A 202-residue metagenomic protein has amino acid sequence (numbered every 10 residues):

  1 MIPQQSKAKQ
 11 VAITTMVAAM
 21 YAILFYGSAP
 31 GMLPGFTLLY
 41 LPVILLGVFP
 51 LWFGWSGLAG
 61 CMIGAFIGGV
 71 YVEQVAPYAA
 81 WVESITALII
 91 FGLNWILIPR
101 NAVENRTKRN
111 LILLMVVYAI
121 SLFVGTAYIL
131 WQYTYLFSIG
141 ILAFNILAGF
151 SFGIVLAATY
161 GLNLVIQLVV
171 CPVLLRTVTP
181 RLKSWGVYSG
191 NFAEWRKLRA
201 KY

Functional and structural regions predicted by a protein language model:
M1, G64, C171-L174: Extended hydrophobic/Leu-rich segments
M1-A59: Hydrophobic transmembrane alpha-helices
A12, M16, M20-I23, I63 (+4 more regions): Lipid-exposed faces of alpha-helical membrane segments in multi-pass integral membrane proteins
M20, I44, V48, W52 (+7 more regions): Residues within alpha-helical transmembrane segments of multi-pass membrane proteins, especially transporters, ion
Y26-L41, E73-Y202: Membrane-embedded alpha-helical hairpins and interfacial helices in multi-pass inner-membrane proteins
G57-G69, L114-Y118: Central hydrophobic cores of alpha-helical transmembrane segments in multi-pass integral membrane proteins
